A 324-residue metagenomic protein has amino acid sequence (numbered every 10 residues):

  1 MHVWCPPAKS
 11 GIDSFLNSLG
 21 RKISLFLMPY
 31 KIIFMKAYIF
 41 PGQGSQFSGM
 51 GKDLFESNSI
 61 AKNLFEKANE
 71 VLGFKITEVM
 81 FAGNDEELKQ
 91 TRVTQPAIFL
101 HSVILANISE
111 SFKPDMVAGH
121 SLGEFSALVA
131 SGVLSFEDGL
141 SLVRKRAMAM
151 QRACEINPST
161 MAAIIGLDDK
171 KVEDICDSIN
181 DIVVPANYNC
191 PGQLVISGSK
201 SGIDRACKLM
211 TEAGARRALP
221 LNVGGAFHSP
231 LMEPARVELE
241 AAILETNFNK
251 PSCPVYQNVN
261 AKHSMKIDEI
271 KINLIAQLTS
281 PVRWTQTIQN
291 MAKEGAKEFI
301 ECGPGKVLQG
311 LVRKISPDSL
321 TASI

Functional and structural regions predicted by a protein language model:
L16-L19, L27: Short hydrophobic targeting helices and cationic amphipathic motifs that mediate membrane/organellar targeting
S24-I32: Short, positively charged and aromatic/hydrophobic N-terminal segments
M35-K171, R217, L221, E298-I324: FabD-like malonyl-/acyl-CoA
Q43-S45, L72, S131-T279: Alpha/beta catalytic cores of group-transfer enzymes, especially the acyltransferase/condensing modules of polyketide
E110, T211, A292-K293: Non-catalytic positions within long, well-ordered alpha-helices that form the structural scaffold/packing of enzyme
S280-A296: A short, acidic, amphipathic alpha-helical segment used as a generic capping/interface helix at domain edges
